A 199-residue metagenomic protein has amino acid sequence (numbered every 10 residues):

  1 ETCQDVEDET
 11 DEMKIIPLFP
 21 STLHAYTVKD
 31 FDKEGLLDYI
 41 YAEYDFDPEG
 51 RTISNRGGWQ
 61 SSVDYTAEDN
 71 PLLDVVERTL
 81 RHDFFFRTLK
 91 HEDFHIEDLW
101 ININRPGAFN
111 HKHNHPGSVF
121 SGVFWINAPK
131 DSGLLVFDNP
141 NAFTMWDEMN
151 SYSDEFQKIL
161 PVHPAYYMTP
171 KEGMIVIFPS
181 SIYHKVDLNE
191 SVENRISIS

Functional and structural regions predicted by a protein language model:
E9-H91, F109: Non-heme Fe(II)/2-oxoglutarate
L89-L99: A short coil-to-beta-strand element that immediately follows conserved catalytic motifs
N102-I177, D187: Catalytic core of non-heme Fe(II) oxygenases with the double-stranded beta-helix
G122-V123, E193-S199: A short hydrophobic beta-strand segment most commonly corresponding to one strand of the jelly-roll/cupin
H184, N189, N194-I196: Extracellular and organelle-lumenal recognition/adhesion modules and their flexible linkers in secreted
